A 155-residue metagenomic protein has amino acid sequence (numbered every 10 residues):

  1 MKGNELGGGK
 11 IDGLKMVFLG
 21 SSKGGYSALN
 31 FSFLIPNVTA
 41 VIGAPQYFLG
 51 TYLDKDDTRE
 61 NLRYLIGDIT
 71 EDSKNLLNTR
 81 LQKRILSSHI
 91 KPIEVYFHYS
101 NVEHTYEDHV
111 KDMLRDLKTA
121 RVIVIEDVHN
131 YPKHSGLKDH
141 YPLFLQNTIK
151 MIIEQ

Functional and structural regions predicted by a protein language model:
M1-K10: Alpha/beta-hydrolase active-site loop
K10-S22: Alpha/beta-hydrolase fold nucleophile elbow
V17, T39-V41, Y96-H98: Hydrophobic/aromatic beta-strand patches that form the interior of the parallel beta-sheet core in alpha/beta enzyme
G20-N30: Glycine-rich nucleophile elbow surrounding the catalytic serine of serine-hydrolase chemistry
L29-N30, T51-K55, D108-K111: A short secondary-structure junction signal
N30-A40: Conserved hydrolase catalytic core segment
I42-L53, N101: Active-site nucleophile loop of the alpha/beta-hydrolase fold
D57-E126, Y131-P132, P142-I153: The feature captures the conserved acid-bearing segment of alpha/beta-hydrolase catalytic domains
